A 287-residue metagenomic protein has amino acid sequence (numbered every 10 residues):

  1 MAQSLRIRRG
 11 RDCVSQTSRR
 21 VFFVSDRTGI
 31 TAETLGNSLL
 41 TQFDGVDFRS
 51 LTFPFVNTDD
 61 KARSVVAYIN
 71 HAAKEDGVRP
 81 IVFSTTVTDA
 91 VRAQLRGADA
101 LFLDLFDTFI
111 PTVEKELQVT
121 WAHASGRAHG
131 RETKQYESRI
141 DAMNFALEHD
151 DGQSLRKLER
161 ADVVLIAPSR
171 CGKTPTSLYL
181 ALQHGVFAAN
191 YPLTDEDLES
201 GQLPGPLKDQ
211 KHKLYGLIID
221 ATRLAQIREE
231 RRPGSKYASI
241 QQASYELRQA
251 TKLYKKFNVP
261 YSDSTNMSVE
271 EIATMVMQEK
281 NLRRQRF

Functional and structural regions predicted by a protein language model:
A2-L35, L39: N-terminal accessory targeting/assembly segments
S25-R27, F55-V56, S84-T88, N266: Structural motif
T52-N70, P80-T85: Metallocofactor- and cofactor-centric catalytic cores in central/energy metabolism, strongly enriched
F102-D151: Hydrophobic alpha-helical segments and helix pairs
R127, Q210-Y245: A glycine- and Lys/Arg-enriched "phosphate-lid" helix/loop adjacent to the NTP-binding pocket of small-molecule kinases
I140-F187: Internal active-site segments that recognize and position negatively charged phosphoryl groups and nucleotide moieties
A146-Q153, Y237-I272: Small-molecule kinase domains that catalyze NTP-dependent phosphoryl transfer to phosphate-bearing small molecules
A188-E199: Short beta-strand-centered segment that lines the nucleotide-binding/catalytic pocket of NTP-utilizing
